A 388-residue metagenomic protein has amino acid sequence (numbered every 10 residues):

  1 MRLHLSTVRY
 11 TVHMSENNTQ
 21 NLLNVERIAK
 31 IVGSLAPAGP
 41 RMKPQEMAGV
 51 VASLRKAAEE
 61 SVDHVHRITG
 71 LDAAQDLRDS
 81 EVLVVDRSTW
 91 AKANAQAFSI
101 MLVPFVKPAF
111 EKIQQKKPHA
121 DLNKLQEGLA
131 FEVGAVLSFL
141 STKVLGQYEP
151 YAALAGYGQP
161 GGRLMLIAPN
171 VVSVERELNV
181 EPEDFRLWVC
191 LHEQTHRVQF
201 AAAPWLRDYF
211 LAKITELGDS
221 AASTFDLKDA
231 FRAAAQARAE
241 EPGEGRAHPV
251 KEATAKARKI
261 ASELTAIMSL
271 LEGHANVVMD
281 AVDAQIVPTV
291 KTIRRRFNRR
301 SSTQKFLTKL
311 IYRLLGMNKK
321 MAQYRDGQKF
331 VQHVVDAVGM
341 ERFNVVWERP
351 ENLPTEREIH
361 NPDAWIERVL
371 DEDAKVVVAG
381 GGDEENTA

Functional and structural regions predicted by a protein language model:
R2-F105, A337-A388: N-terminal low-structure segments adjacent to metalloprotease catalytic domains across cellular compartments
S15-K30, Q147-I167, Q236-E244: Acidic, low-complexity proline/glycine-rich segments
A57-P169: Auxiliary, metal-adjacent structural segments of Zn-dependent hydrolase domains
G134-Y148, A201-V287: Post-HExxH zinc-binding segment in Zn-dependent metallohydrolases
V172-V189: Short pre-active-site segment immediately N-terminal to the catalytic Zn-binding motif
V174-R176, V198-Q199, D208: Short helix/loop capping segments that flank catalytic or ligand/cofactor-binding pockets
R186-A201: Active-site recognition of the HExxH zinc-binding catalytic motif
A257-A388: Pan-zinc metallopeptidase signature
